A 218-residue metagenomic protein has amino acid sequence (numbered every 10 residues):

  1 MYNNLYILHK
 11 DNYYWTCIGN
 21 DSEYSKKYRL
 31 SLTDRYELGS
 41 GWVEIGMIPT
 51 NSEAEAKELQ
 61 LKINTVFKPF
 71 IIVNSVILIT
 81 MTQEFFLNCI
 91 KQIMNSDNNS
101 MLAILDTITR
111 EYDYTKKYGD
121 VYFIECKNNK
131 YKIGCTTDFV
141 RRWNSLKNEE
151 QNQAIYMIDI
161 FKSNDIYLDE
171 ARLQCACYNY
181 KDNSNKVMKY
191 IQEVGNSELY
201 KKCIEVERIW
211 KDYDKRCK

Functional and structural regions predicted by a protein language model:
M1-K218: Non-catalytic accessory segments flanking enzymatic or RNA/DNA-binding domains
